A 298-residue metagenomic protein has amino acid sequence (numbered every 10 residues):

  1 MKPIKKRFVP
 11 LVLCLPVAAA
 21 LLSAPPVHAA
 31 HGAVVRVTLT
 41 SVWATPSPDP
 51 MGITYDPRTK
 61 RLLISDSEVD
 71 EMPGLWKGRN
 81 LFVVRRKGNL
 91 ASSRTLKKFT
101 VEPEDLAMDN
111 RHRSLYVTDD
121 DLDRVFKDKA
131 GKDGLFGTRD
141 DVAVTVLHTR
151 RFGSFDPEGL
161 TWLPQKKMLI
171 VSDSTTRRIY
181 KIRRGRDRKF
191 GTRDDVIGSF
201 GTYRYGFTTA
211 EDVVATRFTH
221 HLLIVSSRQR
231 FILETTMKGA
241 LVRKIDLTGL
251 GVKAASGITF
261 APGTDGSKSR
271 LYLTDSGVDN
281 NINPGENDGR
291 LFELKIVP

Functional and structural regions predicted by a protein language model:
M1-K2, R36: Compositionally biased, low-complexity segments enriched in small residues
K2-L13: Bacterial N-terminal signal peptides that target proteins for export
V12-A20: Bacterial N-terminal signal peptides
H28-P298: Sequence/structural signature of beta-propeller domains
